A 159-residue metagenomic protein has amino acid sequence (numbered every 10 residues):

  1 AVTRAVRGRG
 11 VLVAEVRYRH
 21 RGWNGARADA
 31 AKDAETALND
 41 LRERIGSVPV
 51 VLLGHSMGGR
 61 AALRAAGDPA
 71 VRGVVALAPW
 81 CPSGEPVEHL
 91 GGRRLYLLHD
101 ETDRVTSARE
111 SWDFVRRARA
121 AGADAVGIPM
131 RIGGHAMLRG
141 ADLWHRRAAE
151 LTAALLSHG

Functional and structural regions predicted by a protein language model:
A1-S47: Serine-hydrolase catalytic machinery in alpha/beta-hydrolase-like enzymes
L53-G58, A62: Gly/Ala-rich beta-loop-alpha elbow adjacent to hydrolase catalytic centers
A76-S83: Active-site nucleophile loop of the alpha/beta-hydrolase fold
G91, Y96-D103: Short beta-strand/loop motif that positions the catalytic acidic residue of the alpha/beta-hydrolase fold
E101-R104, I132-G134: Acidic beta-to-alpha connecting loop that harbors the catalytic carboxylate
R104-D113: Conserved alpha/beta-hydrolase "acid-adjacent" motif
W112, R119-G159: C-terminal catalytic histidine-bearing segment of alpha/beta-hydrolase fold enzymes
